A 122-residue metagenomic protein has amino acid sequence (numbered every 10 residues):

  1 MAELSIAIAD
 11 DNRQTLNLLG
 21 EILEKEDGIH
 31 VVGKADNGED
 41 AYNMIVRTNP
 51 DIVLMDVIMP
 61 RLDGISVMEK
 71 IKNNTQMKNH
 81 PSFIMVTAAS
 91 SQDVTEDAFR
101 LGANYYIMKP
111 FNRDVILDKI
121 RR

Functional and structural regions predicted by a protein language model:
R13-G33: Two-component/phosphorelay signaling modules centered on CheY-like receiver
Q14, N37-D40, I58, D63-E69: Acidic catalytic/metal-coordinating carboxylates
L16, P60, S91, P110: The feature encodes the CheY-like receiver
K34-I52: Acidic, metal-coordinating helix/loop segments flanking the phosphotransfer/catalytic sites of two-component signaling
N43, I65-K78: Short amphipathic alpha-helix used as the core "switch/output" element in two-component signaling
S66, S90-Y105: Alpha4 helix (beta4-alpha4-beta5 surface) of REC/receiver domains from two-component response regulators
F111-I120: C-terminal output helix
